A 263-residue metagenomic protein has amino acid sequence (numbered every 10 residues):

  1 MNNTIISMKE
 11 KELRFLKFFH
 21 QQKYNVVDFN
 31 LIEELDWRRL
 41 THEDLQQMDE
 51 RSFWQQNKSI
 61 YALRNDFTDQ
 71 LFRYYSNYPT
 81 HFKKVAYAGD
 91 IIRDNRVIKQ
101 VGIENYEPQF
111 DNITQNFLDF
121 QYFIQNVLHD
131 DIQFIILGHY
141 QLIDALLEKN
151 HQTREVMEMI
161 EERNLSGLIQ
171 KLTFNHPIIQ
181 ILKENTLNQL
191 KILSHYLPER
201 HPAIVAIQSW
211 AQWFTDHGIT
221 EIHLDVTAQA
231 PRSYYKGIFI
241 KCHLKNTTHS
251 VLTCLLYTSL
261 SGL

Functional and structural regions predicted by a protein language model:
M1-I60: TRNA-binding/sensing appendages of the translation machinery
I5-V27, D66-D69, R73-P79, V85-D130 (+1 more regions): Positively charged, Gly/Ser-enriched RNA/tRNA-binding surfaces
F29-E50, L137-E148, E221-H223, T227-G237: Beta-rich nucleic-acid/ligand-interaction surfaces
E50-Q55, Q152-Q170: Acidic, His- and aromatic-enriched active-site or binding-groove loops in soluble protein domains that engage sugars
F53, R64-F67: N-terminal accessory/capping or targeting/presequence segment of soluble
D131, I136-L137, L168: Cap/lid and interdomain-hinge subdomains that line or gate substrate/regulatory clefts in soluble alpha/beta enzymes
H139, R163-L165, T186: Short, solvent-exposed helix-helix connector turns and helix-capping sites enriched in acidic/polar residues
K149-T153, I238-K241: Short, surface-exposed amphipathic charged segments that create phosphate/polyanion-binding patches used for binding
